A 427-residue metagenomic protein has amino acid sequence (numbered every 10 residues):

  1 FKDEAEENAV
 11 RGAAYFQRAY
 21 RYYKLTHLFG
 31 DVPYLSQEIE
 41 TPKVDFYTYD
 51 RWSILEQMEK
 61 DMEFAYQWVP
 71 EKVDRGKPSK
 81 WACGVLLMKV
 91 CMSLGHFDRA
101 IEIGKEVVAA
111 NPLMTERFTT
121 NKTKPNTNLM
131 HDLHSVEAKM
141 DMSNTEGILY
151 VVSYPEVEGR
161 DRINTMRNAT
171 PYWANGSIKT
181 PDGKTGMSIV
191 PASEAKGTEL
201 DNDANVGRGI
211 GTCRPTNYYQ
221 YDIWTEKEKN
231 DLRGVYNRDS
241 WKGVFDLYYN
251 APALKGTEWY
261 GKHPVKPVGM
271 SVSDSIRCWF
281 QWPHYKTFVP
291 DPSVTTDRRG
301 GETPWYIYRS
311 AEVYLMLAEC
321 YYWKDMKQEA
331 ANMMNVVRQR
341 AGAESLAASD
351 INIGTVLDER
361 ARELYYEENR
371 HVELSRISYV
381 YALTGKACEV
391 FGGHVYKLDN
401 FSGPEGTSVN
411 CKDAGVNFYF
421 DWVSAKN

Functional and structural regions predicted by a protein language model:
F1-F29, D45-W52, M62-R75, T287 (+1 more regions): Conserved, well-structured interaction surfaces
Q57, S93, T123-K196, H284 (+4 more regions): Long, intrinsically disordered, low-complexity segments
C91-Y260: An aromatic- and glycine-enriched ligand-binding surface/loop that stacks and positions planar moieties
G211-V337: C-terminal substrate/ligand-recognition segments
